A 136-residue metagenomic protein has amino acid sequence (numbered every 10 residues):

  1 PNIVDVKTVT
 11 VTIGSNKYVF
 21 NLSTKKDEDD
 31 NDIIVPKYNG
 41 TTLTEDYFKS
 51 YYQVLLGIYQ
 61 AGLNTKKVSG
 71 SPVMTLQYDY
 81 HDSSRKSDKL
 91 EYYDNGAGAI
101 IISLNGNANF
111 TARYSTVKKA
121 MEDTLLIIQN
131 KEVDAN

Functional and structural regions predicted by a protein language model:
P1-N136: Secondary-structure "cap/kink" motif recognition
